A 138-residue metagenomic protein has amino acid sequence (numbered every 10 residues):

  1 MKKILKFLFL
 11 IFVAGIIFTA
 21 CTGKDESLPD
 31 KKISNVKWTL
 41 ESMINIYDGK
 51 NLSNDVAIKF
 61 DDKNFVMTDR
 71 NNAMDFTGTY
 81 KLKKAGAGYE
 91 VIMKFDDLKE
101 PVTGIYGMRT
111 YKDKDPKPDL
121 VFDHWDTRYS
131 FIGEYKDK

Functional and structural regions predicted by a protein language model:
M1-L8: Bacterial N-terminal signal peptides that target proteins for export
I11-G15: Alpha-helical transmembrane segments
I17-A20: C-terminal motif of bacterial Sec signal peptides marking the signal peptidase cleavage site
T22-D75, Y89-K138: Lipid interaction determinants
G78-K81: Short beta-strand-centered aromatic/proline hotspots
K84-G88: Short, conserved beta-turn/loop elements at beta-strand boundaries and strand-helix junctions
